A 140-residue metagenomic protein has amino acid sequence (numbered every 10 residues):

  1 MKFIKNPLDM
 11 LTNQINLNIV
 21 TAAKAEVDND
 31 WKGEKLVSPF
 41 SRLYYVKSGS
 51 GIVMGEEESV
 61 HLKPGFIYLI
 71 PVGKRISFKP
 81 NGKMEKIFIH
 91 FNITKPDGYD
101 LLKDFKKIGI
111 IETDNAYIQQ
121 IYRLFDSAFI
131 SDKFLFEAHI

Functional and structural regions predicted by a protein language model:
M1-H61, G98-Y99, F105-I108: Generic protein-terminus/edge-of-domain signal
A23-E26, H90-N92, D114: Residues at the C-termini of beta-strands that transition into short coil/loop
E26-N29, S50, V72, N115 (+1 more regions): A general structural signal marking secondary-structure boundaries and capping sites
S59, V72-P96: Ligand-binding loop in jelly-roll beta-barrel domains
G65-F66: Loop/turn positions that initiate beta-strands
L69: DNA-recognition element of transcription regulators
D100-I140: Amphipathic alpha-helical segments enriched in hydrophobic/aromatic residues interleaved with Lys/Arg
